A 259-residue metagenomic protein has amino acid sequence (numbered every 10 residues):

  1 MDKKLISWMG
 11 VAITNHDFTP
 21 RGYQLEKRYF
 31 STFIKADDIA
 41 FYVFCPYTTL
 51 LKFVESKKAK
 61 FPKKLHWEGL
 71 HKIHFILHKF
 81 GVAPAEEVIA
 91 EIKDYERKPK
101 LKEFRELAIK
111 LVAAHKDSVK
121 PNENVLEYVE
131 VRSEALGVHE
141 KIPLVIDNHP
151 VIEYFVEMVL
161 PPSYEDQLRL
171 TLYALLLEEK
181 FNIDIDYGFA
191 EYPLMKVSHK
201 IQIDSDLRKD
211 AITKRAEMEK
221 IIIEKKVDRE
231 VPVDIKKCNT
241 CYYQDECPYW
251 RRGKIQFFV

Functional and structural regions predicted by a protein language model:
M1-P150, V259: Metal-dependent nuclease catalytic cores that hydrolyze phosphodiester bonds in DNA/RNA, characterized by
S56-K57, L175-K180: Active-site catalytic microenvironments for nucleophilic, acid-base chemistry
K57, M158-P161: Short, surface-exposed beta-strand-loop junctions and turns on beta-sheet-rich folds
E123-G137, P161-Y164, E179-V259: Metal-dependent nuclease catalytic regions and adjoining charged, substrate-binding loops involved in nucleic-acid end
P143, E153, R169: Acidic active-site catalytic centers that drive phospho-/nucleotidyl reactions and related ester hydrolyses
V151-M158: Structural signature of nuclease core domains in nucleic-acid processing machines
D166-L177: Short, charged, amphipathic alpha-helix that recurs within catalytic cores of restriction-modification and other
